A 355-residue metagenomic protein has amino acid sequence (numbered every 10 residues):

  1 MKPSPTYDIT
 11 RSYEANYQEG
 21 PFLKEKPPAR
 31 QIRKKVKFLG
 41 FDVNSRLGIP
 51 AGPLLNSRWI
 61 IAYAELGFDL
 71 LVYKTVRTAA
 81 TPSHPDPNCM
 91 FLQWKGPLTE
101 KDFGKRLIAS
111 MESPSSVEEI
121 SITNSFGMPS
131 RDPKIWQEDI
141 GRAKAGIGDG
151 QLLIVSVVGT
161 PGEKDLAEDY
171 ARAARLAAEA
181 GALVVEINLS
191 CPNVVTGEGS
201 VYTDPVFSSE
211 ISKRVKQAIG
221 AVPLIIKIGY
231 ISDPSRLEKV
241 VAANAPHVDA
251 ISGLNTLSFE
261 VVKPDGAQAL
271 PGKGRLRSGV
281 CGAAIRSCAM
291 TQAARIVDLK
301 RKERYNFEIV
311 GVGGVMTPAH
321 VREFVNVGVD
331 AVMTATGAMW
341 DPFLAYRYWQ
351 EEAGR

Functional and structural regions predicted by a protein language model:
M1-P28, G96-R106, A283-F307, M316-R355: Alpha/beta catalytic cores of nucleotide-metabolism and tRNA/nucleoside-modifying enzymes
Y13, Y17-E25, S57-I60, A64-A242: Active-site entrance/lid segments in N-terminal catalytic domains of soluble metabolic enzymes
Y17-R30, L189-V206, V241, P246-Y305: Glycine/Thr-rich beta-alpha phosphate-binding loop at enzyme active sites
P21-R58: Active-site-flanking structural segment that lines cofactor/substrate pockets
V36-K37, Q137-G148, S212-G220, A293-E303 (+2 more regions): Surface-exposed amphipathic alpha-helices with a cationic face
A51-L54, S156-T160, I228-P234, N306-A319: Glycine-rich beta-to-alpha transition loops that act as phosphate-gripper elements at the mouths of alpha/beta enzyme
G67-T81, V184, L189-C191, H247-E260 (+2 more regions): Glycine-rich phosphate-binding active-site loops on the catalytic face of alpha/beta enzymes
A80-T99, V261-S278, V325-N326, G337-R355: C-terminal helical cap(s) of enzyme catalytic domains, especially alpha/beta-barrels
